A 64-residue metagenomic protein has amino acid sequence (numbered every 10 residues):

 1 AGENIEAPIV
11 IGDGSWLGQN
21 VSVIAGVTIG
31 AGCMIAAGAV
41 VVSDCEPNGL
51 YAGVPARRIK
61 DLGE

Functional and structural regions predicted by a protein language model:
A1-V27, V54-P55, K60-G63: Flexible, glycine/small-residue-enriched loop-and-beta-strand segment within the central core of proteins
D13, A31-G32, P47: Short acidic capping loops at alpha-helix termini that bridge into adjacent secondary structure
W16, M34-A36, A52: Short, surface-exposed helix/turn micro-motifs that flank interaction/cofactor sites
N20-M34, A39-V42: Beta-rich strand-turn-strand
C45-P47, A52-P55: Acidic, glycine-centered active-site loop in nucleotide-sugar glycosyltransferases
P47, G63-E64: Short amphipathic alpha-helical segments
